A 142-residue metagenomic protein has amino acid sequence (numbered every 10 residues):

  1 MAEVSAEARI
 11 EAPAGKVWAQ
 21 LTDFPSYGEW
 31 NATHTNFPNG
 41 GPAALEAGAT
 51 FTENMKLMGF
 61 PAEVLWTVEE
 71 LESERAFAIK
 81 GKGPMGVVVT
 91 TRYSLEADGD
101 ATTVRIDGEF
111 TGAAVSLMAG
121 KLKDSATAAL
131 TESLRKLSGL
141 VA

Functional and structural regions predicted by a protein language model:
M1-E3, G48, E74-A76, G99-T103: A generic structural signal for beta-strand entry/edge sites
M1-G41, E46, G139: Hydrophobic ligand-binding cavity/cleft-lining segments
A8, V64-E70, V89-A97: Hydrophobic/aromatic beta-strand elements that line small-molecule binding cavities or substrate pockets in beta-rich
G15-A19, E29, E70, S94-D100 (+3 more regions): Replace "anionic and nucleotidyl ligands
N36-G40, A49, G99, K123-A126: Juxtamembrane/interface motifs at transmembrane-helix termini
P38-G83, E132-A142: Glycine-rich portal/gate segments that line the openings of hydrophobic small-molecule binding cavities
K80-E132: Beta-strand/loop substructures that line and gate deep hydrophobic ligand-binding cavities in soluble
